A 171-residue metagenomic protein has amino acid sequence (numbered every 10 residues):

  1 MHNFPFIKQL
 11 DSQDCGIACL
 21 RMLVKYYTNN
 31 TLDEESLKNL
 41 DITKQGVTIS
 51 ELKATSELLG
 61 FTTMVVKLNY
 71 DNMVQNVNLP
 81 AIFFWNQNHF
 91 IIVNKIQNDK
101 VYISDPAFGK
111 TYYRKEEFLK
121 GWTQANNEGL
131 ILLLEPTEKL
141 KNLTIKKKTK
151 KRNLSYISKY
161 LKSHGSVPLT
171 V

Functional and structural regions predicted by a protein language model:
M1-D11, I17-V171: Membrane-integrated ABC transporters
